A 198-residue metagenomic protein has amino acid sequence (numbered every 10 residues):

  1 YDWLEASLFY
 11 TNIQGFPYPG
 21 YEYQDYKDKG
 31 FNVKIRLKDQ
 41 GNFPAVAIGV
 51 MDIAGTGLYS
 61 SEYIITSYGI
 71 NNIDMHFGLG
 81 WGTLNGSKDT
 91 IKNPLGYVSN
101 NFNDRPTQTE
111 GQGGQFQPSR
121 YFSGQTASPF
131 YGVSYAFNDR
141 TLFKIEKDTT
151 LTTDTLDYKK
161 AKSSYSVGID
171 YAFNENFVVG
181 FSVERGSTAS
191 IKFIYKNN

Functional and structural regions predicted by a protein language model:
Y1-L58, I70-I73, G82-L84, D104-Q108 (+6 more regions): Transmembrane beta-barrel domains of Gram-negative outer membranes and organellar outer membranes
Y18-E22, Y59-Y63, K88-N93, T155-A161 (+1 more regions): Outer-membrane beta-barrel translocator domains and adjoining extracellular loop/strand segments of Gram-negative
D25-F31, N42, L58-E62, Q125-P129 (+3 more regions): Residues that define the transmembrane beta-barrel architecture of outer-membrane proteins
I65-I70, D74-K88, K92-N100: Conserved anion-binding
H76-G78, Q125-A127, L142: Alpha-helical interaction elements
L95-G111: A structural motif
G113-F116, Y121, A172-N198: Flexible, glycine-rich linker and terminal segments associated with outer-membrane beta-barrel/transport systems
A127, Y131, Y135, D139: Catalytic phosphate/metal-binding cores of nucleic-acid and nucleotide-processing enzymes, i.e., regions that mediate
